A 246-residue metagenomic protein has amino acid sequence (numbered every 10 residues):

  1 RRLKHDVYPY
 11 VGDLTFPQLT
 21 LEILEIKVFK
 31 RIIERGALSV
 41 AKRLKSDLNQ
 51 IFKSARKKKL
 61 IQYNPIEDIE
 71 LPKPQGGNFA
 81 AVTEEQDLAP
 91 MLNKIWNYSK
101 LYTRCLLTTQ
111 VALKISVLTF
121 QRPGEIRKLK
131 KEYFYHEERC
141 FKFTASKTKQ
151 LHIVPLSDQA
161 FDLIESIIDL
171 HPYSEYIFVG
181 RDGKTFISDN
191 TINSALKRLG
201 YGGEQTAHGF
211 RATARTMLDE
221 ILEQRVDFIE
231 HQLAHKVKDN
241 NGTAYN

Functional and structural regions predicted by a protein language model:
R1-R56, D68-E70, L88, L92: Short, Lys/Arg-enriched alpha-helical recognition elements, typified by the DNA-recognition helix
T20, V40-D47, T108-T109, L156 (+5 more regions): Hydrophobic (often cysteine-bearing) scaffold residues that line and stabilize catalytic clefts of nucleotide/cofactor
E34-S46, K57, I61-P123, R127-K128 (+3 more regions): Basic, Lys/Arg- and aromatic-enriched nucleic-acid-binding interface segment
S39, K57, K114, L118-E125 (+3 more regions): C-terminal catalytic core of tyrosine-transesterase DNA break-rejoin enzymes
L48, K131, E138: Catalytic core segments in nucleotide and nucleic-acid processing enzymes
G77, A145-K149, L233-N246: Catalytic-site neighborhood detector that most strongly recognizes the C-terminal catalytic loop/helix of tyrosine
V82-A89, S157-G203, T213-A214, K236: Active-site/catalytic core of tyrosine-dependent DNA strand-transfer enzymes
C140, L151-P155: Well-ordered beta-strand positions in beta-sheet-rich domains
